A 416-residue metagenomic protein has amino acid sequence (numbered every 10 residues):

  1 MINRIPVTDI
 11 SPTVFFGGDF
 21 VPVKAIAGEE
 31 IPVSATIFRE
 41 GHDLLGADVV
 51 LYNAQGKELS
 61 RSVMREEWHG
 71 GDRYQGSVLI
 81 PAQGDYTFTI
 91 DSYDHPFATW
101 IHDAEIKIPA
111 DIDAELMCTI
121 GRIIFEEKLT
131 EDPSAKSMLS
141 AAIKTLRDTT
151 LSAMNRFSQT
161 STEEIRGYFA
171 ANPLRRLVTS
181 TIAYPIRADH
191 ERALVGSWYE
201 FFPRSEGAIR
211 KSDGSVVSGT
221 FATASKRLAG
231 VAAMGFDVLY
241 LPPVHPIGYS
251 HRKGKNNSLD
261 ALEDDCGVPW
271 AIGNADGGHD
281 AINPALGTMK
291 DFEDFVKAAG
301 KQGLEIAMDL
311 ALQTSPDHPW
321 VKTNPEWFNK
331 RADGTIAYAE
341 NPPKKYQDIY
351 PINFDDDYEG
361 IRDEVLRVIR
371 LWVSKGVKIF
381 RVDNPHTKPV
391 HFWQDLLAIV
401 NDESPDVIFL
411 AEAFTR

Functional and structural regions predicted by a protein language model:
M1-E40, T99-D132: Non-catalytic, glycine-rich low-complexity segments
F38-H42, P81-Q83: Short solvent-exposed strand-capping/beta-turn motif centered on an Asx-Ser/Thr pair
H42-Y52, Y86-T87: Beta-strand-rich binding/interaction modules
R65-C118, F125-R176: Extended acidic/polar, glycine-enriched regions that form or flank non-catalytic beta-rich accessory modules
D113-K136, S152-V238: An acidic-aromatic substrate-binding cleft motif
R192-G219, I247-D294, K322-E359: Aromatic- and acidic-residue-enriched carbohydrate-binding clefts of CAZyme catalytic domains
L228-H245, A271-A337, N353, D357-V382: Substrate-binding cleft of carbohydrate-active enzyme catalytic domains
D383-R416: Active-site-proximal helices and loops of the catalytic beta/alpha 8
